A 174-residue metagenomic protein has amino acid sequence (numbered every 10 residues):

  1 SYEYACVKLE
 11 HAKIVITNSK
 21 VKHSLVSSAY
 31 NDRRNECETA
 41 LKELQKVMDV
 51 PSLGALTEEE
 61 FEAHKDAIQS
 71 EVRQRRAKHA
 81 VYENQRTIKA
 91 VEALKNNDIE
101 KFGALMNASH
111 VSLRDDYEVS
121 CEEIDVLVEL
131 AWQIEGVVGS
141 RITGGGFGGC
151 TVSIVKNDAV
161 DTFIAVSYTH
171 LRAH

Functional and structural regions predicted by a protein language model:
S1-G139, I154-R172: C-terminal nucleotide
G148-I154: Short beta-strand->loop micro-motif that forms the acidic, two-metal-ion catalytic signature in nucleotide-processing
